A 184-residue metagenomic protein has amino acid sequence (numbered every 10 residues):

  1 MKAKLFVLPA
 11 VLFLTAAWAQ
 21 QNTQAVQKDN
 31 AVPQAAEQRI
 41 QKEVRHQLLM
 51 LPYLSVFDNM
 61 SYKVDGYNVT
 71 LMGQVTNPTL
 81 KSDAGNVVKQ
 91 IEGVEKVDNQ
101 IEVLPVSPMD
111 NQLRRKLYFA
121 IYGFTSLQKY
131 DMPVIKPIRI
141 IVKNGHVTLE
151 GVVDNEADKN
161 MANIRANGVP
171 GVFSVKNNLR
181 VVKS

Functional and structural regions predicted by a protein language model:
K2-P9, W18-S184: N-terminal targeting leaders
L14-A16: N-terminal signal peptide c-region/cleavage motif recognized by signal peptidases
